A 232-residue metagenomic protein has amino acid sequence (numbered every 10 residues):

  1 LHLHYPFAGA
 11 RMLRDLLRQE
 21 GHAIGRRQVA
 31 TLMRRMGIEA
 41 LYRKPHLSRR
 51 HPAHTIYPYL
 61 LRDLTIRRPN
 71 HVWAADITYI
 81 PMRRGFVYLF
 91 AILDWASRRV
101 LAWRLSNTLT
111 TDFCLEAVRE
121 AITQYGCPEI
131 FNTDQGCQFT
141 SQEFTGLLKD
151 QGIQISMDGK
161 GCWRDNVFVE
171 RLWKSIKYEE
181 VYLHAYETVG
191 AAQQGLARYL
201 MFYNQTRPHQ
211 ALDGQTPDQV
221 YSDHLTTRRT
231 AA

Functional and structural regions predicted by a protein language model:
L1-A232: Charged DNA-binding/catalytic regions of mobile-element recombinases
